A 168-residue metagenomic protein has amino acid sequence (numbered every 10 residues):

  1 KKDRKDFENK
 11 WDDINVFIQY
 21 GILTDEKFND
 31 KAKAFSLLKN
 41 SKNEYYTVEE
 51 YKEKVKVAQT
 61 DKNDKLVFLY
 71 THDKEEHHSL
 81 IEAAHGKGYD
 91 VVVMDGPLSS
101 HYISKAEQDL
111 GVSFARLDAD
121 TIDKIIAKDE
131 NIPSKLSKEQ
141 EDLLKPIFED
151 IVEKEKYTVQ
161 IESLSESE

Functional and structural regions predicted by a protein language model:
K1-E168: Conserved GHKL (Bergerat-fold) ATPase module
